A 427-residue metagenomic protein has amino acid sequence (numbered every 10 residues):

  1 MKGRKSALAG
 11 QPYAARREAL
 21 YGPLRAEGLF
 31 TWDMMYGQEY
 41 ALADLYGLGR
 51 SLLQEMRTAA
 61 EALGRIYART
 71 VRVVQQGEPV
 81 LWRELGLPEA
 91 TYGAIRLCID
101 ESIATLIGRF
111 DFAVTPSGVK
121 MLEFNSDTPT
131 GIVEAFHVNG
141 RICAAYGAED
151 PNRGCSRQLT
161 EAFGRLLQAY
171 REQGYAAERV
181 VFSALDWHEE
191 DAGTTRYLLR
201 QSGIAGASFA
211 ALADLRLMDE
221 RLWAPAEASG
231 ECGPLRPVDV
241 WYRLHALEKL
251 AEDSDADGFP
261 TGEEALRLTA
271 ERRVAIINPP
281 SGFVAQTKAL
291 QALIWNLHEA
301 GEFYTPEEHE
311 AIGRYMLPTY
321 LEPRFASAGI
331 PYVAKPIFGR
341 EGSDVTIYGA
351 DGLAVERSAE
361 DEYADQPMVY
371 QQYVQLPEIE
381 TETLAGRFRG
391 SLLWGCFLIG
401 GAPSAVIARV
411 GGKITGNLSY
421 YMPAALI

Functional and structural regions predicted by a protein language model:
M1-I427: Preference for protein termini
